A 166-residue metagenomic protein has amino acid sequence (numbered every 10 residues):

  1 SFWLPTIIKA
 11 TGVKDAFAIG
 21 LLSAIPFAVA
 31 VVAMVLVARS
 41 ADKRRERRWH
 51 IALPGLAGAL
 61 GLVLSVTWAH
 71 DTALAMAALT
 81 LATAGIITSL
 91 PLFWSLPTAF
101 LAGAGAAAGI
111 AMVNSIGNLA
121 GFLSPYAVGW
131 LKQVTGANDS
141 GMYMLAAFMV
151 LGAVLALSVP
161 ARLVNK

Functional and structural regions predicted by a protein language model:
S1-M34, A38, L90, W94 (+1 more regions): Extracytoplasmic gate region of multi-pass secondary transporters
A16-F17, G103-V113: Loop-to-transmembrane helix entry/capping segments in MFS-fold secondary transporters and related SLC/MFSD carriers
A24-A28, A111-L119: Transmembrane alpha-helical cores of Major Facilitator Superfamily
A33-E46, K132: Helix-to-loop junctions at the C-terminal end of transmembrane segments in multipass secondary transporters
R47-L96: C-terminal transmembrane helical hairpin of 12-TM major facilitator-type secondary transporters
L96-A107, G136: Paired intracellular helix-loop junctions of major facilitator superfamily
W130-M149: A membrane-interface helix-boundary motif in multi-pass transporters
A146-K166: Multi-pass alpha-helical transporter architecture, strongest for 12-TM Major Facilitator/SLC carriers used
